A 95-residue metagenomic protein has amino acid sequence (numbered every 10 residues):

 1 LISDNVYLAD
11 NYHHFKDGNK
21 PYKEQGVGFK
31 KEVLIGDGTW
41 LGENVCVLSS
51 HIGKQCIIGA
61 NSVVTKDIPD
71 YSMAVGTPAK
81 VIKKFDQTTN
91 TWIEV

Functional and structural regions predicted by a protein language model:
L1-I52, T77, F85-D86, W92: Flexible, glycine/small-residue-enriched loop-and-beta-strand segment within the central core of proteins
H51-V75, A79: C-terminal/domain-terminus segments
P69, Q87-T88: Short cysteine/histidine-rich zinc-coordinating motifs and their immediately flanking basic loops
I82: Acidic, carboxylate-rich catalytic segments that either coordinate divalent cations
V95: A C-terminal cap/extension of S-adenosyl-L-methionine-dependent methyltransferases that defines the acceptor-substrate
